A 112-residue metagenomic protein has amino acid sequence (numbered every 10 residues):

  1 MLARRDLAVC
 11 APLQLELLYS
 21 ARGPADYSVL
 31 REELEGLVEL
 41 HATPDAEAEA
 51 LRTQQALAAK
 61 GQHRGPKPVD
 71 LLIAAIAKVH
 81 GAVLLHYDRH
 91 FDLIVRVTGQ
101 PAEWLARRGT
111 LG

Functional and structural regions predicted by a protein language model:
M1-A3, L13, D26-V29, A102 (+1 more regions): IMPase-like, lithium-sensitive Mg2+-dependent phosphomonoesterase catalytic core
M1-G23, L37-D45: PIN/NYN-family metal-dependent endoribonuclease catalytic core
A3-R5, E33-L37, K60, H80 (+1 more regions): Structured helix-beta-strand junction loops
P12-E32, L51-A59: A short secondary-structure junction motif
L13, A46, I73, H90-F91: Alpha-helix capping/helix-boundary segments
L15-E16, D45-E49, R108-G112: A short acidic, often aromatic-flanked loop/helix-cap motif at beta-alpha or helix-coil junctions that lines enzyme
E39-L85: Active-site neighborhoods of divalent-metal-dependent phosphate/nucleic-acid chemistry enzymes
A74, K78-G112: Acidic, PIN/NYN-like endoribonuclease modules and their adjacent C-terminal/linker elements
